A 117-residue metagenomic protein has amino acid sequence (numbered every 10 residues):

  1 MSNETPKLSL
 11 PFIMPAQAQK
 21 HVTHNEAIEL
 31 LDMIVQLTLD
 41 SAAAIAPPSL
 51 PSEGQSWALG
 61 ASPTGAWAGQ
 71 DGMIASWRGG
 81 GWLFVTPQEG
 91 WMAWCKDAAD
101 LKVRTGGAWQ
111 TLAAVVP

Functional and structural regions predicted by a protein language model:
M1-L8, M14-P48, A99-P117: Glycine-rich, low-complexity segments
L10, Q55-S56: Short Gly/Ser/Thr-biased coil->beta-strand turn/linker motifs that build repetitive extracellular beta-solenoid/fiber
L31-Q36, S56-V115: Short, surface-exposed terminal/edge motifs of secreted or surface/virion proteins that either
P47-E53, P87: Flexible, charged surface loops at secondary-structure boundaries
